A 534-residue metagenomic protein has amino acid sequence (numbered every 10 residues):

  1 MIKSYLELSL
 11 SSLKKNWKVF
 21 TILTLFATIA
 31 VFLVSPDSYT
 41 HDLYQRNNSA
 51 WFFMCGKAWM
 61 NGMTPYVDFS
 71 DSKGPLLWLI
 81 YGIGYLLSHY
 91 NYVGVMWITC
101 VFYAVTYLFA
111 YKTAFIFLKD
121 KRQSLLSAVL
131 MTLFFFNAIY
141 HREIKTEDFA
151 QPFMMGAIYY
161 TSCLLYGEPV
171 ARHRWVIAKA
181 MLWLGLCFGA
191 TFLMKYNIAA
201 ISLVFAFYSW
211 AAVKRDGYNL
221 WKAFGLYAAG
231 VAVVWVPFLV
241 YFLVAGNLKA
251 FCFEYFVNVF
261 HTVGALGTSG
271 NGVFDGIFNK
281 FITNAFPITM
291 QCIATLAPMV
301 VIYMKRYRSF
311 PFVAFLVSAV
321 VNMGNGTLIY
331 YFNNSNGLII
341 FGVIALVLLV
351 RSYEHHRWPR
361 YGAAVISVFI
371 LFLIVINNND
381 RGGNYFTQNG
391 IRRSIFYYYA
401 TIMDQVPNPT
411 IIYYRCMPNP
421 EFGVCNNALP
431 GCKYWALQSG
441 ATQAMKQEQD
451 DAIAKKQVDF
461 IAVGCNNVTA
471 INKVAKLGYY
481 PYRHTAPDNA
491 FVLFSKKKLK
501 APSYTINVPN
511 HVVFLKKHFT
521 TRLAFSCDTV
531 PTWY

Functional and structural regions predicted by a protein language model:
Y5, L108, N284-V321, A345: Hydrophobic, aromatic-rich transmembrane alpha-helices and their immediate juxtamembrane boundary segments
D37-C55, Y66-I83, Y90-V93, G246-L248 (+2 more regions): Extracytoplasmic catalytic/substrate-binding loops of multi-pass membrane glycan-assembly enzymes
W97-L118, G156, Y160: Transmembrane-helix motifs of polytopic, lipid-linked glycan transferases
I139-A150, Y331: Short acidic/glycine- and proline-prone juxtamembrane loop motifs at membrane-interface regions of multi-pass membrane
M155-L182, G217, C292-F310, V350: Membrane-interface transmembrane helices that cradle and orient dolichyl/undecaprenyl
V176-Y196, S202-F207, V233, V317-G326: Membrane-interface alpha helices of multi-pass inner-membrane proteins
A200, V320-G362: Hydrophobic/aromatic-rich transmembrane helices and adjacent perimembrane loops
L203, N379, G383-A470, T529: Short periplasmic/luminal acceptor-recognition loop of GT-C membrane glycosyltransferases, typified by
